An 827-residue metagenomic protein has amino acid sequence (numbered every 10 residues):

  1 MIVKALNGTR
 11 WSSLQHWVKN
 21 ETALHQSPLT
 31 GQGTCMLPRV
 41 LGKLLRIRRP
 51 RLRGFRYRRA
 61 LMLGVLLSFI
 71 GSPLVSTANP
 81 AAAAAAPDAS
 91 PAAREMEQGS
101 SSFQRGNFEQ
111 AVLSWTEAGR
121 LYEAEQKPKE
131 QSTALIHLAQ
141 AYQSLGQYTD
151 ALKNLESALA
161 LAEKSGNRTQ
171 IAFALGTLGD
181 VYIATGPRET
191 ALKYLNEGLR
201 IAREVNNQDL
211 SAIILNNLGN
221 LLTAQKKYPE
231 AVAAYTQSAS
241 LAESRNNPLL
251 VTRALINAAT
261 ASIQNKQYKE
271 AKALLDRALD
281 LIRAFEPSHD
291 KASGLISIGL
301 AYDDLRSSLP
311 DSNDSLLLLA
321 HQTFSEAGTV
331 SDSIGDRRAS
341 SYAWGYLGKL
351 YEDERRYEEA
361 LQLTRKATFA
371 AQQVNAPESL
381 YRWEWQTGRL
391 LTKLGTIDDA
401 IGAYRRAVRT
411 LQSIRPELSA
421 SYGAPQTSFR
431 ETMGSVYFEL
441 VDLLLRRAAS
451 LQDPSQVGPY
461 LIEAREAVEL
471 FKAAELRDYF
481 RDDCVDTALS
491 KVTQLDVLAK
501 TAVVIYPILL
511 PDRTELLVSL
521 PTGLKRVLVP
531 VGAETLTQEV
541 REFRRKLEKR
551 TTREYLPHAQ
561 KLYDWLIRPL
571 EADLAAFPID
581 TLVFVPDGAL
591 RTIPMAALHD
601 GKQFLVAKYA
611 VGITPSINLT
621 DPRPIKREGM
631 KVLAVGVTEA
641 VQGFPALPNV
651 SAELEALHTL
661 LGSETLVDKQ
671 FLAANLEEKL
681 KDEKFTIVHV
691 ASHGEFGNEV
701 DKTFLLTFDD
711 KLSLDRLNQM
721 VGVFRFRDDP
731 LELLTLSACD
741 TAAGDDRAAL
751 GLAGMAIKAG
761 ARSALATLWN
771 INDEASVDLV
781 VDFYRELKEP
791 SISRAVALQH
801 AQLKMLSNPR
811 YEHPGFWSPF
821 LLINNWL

Functional and structural regions predicted by a protein language model:
M1-R56: N-terminal secretory signal peptides that target proteins for export/translocation
A60-P73: Bacterial N-terminal signal peptides
S76-T116, R120, A124-E125, K129 (+1 more regions): N-terminal leader/linker segments that initiate helical-solenoid repeat arrays
A89-S90, E109, K129, T169 (+6 more regions): Residue signature of alpha-solenoid helical repeat architecture, marking inter-repeat boundaries and helix-start
E95, S102, S114, L121 (+19 more regions): TPR/Sel1-like alpha-solenoid repeat signature
S240, S244, P248-L249, I256-Q560 (+4 more regions): Alpha-helical solenoid repeat scaffolds used for protein-protein interaction
L489-R544, E554-L827: Catalytic cores of enzymes
